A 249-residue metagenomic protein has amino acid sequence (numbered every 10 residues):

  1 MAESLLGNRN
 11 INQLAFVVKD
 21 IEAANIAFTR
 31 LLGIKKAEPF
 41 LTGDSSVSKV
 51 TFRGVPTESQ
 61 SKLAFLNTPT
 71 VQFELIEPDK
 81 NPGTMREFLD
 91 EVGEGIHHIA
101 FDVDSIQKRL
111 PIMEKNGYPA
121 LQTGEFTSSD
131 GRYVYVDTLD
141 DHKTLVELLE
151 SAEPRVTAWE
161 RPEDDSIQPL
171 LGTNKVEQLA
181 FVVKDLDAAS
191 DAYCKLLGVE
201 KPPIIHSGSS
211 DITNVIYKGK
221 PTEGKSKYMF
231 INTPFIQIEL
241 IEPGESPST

Functional and structural regions predicted by a protein language model:
M1-A23, L31, E94-F101, P154-S190 (+1 more regions): N-terminal beta-strand motif that seeds the catalytic metal site of vicinal oxygen chelate
A2-L5, Q107-G172, F230, E239-E242: Vicinal oxygen chelate
L6-N8, V17-P69, K108-G131, V182-P234: Core segments of cupin and vicinal oxygen chelate
I11, S61-L63, T70-Q72, I96-H98 (+5 more regions): Extracellular structured ligand-interaction cores
L14-A15, E74-P78, D137, E147-S151 (+3 more regions): A structural feature that tracks compact, well-ordered secondary-structure segments with a strong bias toward
K36, Q72-E74, P82-T84, K108 (+5 more regions): Short loop/beta submotifs within extracellular cysteine-rich repeat domains
P78-I112, S246-T249: Long, charged/polar, surface-exposed segments that mediate recognition or autoinhibition
